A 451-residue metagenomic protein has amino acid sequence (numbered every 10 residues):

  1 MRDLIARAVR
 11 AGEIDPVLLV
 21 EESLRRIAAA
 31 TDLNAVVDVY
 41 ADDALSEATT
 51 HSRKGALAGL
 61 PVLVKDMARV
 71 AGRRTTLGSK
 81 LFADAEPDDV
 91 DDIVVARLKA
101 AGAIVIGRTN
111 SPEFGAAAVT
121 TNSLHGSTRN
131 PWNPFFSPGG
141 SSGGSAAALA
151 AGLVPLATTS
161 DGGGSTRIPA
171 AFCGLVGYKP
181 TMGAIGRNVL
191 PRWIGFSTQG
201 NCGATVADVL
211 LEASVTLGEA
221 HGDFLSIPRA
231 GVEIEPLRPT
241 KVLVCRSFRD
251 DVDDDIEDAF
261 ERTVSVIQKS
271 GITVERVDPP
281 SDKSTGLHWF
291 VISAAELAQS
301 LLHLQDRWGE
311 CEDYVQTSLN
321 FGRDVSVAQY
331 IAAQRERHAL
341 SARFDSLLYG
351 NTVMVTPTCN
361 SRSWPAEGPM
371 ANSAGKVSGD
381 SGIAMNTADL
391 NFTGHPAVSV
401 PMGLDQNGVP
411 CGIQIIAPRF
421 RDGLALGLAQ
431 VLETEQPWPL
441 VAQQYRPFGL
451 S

Functional and structural regions predicted by a protein language model:
M1-G162, S265, S270-G271: Gly/Ser-rich catalytic/binding loops embedded in alpha/beta enzyme cores
E13-E21, T49, D254-D278, L301-D306 (+2 more regions): Acyltransferase
S23, A44, V209, V242 (+4 more regions): Residue-level signal for inorganic ion chemistry
L57-K80, P236-L243, V291-D345, P357 (+1 more regions): Short helix-loop capping/hinge segments that flank enzyme active sites or metal/cofactor-binding pockets
G59, K65, A100, V154-P155 (+2 more regions): Glycine-rich, small-residue loops and helix-cap segments that act as flexible hinges at active-site edges
T75-A85, D253-D254, W364-N372: Glycine/threonine-rich flexible loop motifs
V90-D92, A96-T216, N391-F392, P396-G403 (+1 more regions): Short glycine/serine-rich loop segments
V176-E261, E435-S451: A short helix-breaking turn/cap at a secondary-structure junction
